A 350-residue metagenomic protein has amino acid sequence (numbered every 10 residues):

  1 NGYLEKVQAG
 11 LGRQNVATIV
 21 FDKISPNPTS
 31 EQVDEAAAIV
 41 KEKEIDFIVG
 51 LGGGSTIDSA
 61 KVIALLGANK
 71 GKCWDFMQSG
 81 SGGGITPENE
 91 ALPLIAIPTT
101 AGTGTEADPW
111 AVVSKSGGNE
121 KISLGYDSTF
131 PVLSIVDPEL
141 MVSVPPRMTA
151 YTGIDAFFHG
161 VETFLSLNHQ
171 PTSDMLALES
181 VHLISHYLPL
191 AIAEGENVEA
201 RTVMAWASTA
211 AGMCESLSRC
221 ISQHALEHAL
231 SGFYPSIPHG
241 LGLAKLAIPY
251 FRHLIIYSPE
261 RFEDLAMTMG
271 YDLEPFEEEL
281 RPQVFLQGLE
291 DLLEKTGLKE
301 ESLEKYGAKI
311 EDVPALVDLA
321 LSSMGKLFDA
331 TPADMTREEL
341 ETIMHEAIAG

Functional and structural regions predicted by a protein language model:
N1-F47, L303: ATP/NTP phosphate-donor binding region
E31-E139: Glycine/threonine-rich beta-strand-loop-alpha-helix active-site module that forms ligand/phosphate-binding
W110-S218: Carboxylate- and glycine-rich phosphate/diphosphate-binding segment that chelates Mg2+/Mn2+
F157-V161, M204-G212, L226, A247 (+3 more regions): Short alpha-helical scaffolding segments that buttress acidic/His motifs in well-ordered protein cores
N168-L176, A191-V203, S218-Q223, I237-L241 (+3 more regions): Flexible, glycine/charged-enriched surface loops at secondary-structure junctions
S218-L286, E290, E294: C-terminal catalytic subdomain
M269, L273-G350: C-terminal charged capping/lid subdomain of soluble metabolic enzymes
